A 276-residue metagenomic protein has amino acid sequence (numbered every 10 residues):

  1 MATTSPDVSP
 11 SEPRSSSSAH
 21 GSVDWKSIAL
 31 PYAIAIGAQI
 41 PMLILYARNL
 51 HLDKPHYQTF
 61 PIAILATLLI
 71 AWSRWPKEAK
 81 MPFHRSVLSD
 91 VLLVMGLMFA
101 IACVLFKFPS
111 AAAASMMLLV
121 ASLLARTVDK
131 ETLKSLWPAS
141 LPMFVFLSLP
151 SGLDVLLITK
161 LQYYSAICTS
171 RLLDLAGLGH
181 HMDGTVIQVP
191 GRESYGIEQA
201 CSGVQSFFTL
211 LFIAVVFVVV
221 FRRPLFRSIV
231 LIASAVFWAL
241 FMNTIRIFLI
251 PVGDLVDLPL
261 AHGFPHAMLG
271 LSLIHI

Functional and structural regions predicted by a protein language model:
A2-H51, A63-L88: N- or domain-start disorder-to-order transition segments that initiate the globular core
I40-P41, L68-E78, L123-E131, F146-P150 (+1 more regions): Structural signal for the C-terminal ends of transmembrane alpha-helices and the immediately following loop
R48-D53, I101-A112, V128-T132, G152-L156 (+1 more regions): Membrane-interface helix caps and helix-loop-helix hairpins in membrane proteins
F83-V91, A111-M116, L133-M143: Cytoplasmic-side transmembrane-helix entry/capping segments in multi-pass membrane proteins
L153-E193: Extracytosolic (periplasmic/ER-lumenal) interhelical loops and adjacent juxtamembrane/interface segments of multi-pass
P190-T209, V215: Individual transmembrane alpha-helix segments
R246-A267: Interfacial helix-loop-helix junctions of multi-pass membrane proteins
H275-I276: Conserved small/polar residues in nucleotide/adenosyl-binding loops
